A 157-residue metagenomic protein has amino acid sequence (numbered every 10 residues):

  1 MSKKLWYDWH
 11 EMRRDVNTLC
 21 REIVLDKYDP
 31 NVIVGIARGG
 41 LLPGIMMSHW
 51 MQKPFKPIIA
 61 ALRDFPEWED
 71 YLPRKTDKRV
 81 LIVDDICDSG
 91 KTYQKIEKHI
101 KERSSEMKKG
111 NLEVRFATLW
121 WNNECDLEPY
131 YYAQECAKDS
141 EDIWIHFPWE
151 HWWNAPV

Functional and structural regions predicted by a protein language model:
M1-V157: PRPP-associated nucleotide enzymes
